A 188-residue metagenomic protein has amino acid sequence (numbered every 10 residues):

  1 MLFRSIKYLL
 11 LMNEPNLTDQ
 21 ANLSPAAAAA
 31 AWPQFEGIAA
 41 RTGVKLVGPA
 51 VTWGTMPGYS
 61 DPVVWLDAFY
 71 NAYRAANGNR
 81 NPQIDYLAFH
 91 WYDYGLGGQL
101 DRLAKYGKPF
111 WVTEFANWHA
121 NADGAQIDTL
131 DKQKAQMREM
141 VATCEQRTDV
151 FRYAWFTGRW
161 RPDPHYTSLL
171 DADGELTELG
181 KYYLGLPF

Functional and structural regions predicted by a protein language model:
K7, L11-N13, L66-D123, F156: Aromatic- and acid-rich polysaccharide-binding/catalytic face of secreted or lumenal carbohydrate-active enzymes
Y8, T129-F188: Substrate-binding cleft of secreted/luminal carbohydrate-active enzymes
P15-P25, P49-M56, P82-Y94, A122-D128: Surface-exposed cleft-lining segments at the edges of enzyme active sites
L23-A30, P57, D61-W65, A125-Q136 (+1 more regions): Alpha-helix N-cap and loop-to-helix initiation/capping positions
A28-G37, L66-Y70, L96-D101, M137-A142 (+1 more regions): Generic structural signal for well-ordered alpha-helices, preferentially at hydrophobic/aromatic core positions
A29-V47, K105-Y106: Active-site neighborhood of glycoside hydrolase catalytic domains
M56-R80, R161-S168: Substrate-binding cleft/loops of secretory-pathway carbohydrate-active enzymes
